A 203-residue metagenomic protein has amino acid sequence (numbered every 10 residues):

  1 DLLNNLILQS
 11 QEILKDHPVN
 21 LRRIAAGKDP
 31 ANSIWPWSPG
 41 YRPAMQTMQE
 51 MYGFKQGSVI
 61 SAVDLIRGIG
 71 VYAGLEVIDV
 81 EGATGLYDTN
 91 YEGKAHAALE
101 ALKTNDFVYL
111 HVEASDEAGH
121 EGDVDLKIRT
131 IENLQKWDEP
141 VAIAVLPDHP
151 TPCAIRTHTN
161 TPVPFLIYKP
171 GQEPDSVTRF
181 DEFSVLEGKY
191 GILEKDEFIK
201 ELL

Functional and structural regions predicted by a protein language model:
D1-L203: Feature captures the catalytic ectodomains and active-site-proximal regions of enzymes that hydrolyze or transfer
